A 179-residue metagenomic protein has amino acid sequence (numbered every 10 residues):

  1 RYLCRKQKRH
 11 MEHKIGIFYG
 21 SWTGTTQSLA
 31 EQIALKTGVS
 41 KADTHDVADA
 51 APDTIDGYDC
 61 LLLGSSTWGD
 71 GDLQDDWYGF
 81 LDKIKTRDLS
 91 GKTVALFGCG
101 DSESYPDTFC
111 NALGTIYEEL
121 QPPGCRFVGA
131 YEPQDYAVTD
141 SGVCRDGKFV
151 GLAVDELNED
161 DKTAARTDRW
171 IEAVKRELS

Functional and structural regions predicted by a protein language model:
R1-H10: Short, Lys/Arg-enriched N-terminal segments with co-localized hydrophobic residues within the first ~10-30 amino acids
E12-K14, S28, K36, S40-H45 (+1 more regions): FMN-binding flavodoxin-like domain, especially the glycine-rich phosphate-binding loop
S21-G24: Glycine-rich NAD(P) Rossmann-fold beta1-alpha1 loop
D49-T54: Short acidic active-site motifs
